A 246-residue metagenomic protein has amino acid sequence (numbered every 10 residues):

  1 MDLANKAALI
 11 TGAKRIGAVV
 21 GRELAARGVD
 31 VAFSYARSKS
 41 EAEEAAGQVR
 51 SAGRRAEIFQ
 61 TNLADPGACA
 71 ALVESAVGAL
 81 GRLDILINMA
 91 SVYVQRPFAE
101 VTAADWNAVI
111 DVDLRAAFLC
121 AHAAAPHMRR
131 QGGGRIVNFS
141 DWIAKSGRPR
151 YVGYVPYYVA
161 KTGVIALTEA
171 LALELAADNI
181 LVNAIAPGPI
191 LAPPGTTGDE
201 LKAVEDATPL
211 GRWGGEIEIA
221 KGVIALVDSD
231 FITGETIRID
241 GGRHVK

Functional and structural regions predicted by a protein language model:
L3-A32: Canonical Rossmann dinucleotide-binding motif of NAD(H)/NADP(H)-dependent dehydrogenases/reductases, specifically
V29-E43: Conserved glycine-rich Rossmann-like NAD(P)H-binding loop of the short-chain dehydrogenase/reductase
K39, Q60-L72, A103, I217-E218: The beta1-alpha1 cofactor-binding region of Rossmann-like NAD(H)/NADP(H)-dependent oxidoreductases
P97-F98, D105-I110, T196, V204: Substrate-binding pocket helix/loop in short-chain dehydrogenase/reductase
A121-H122, E169: A short, exposed helix-loop element centered on a Lys and neighboring polar residues
V137-G163, T168-A177, P189: Catalytic loop of short-chain dehydrogenase/reductase
I180, G215-I239, H244: C-terminal substrate-recognition "lid" of short-chain dehydrogenase/reductases
